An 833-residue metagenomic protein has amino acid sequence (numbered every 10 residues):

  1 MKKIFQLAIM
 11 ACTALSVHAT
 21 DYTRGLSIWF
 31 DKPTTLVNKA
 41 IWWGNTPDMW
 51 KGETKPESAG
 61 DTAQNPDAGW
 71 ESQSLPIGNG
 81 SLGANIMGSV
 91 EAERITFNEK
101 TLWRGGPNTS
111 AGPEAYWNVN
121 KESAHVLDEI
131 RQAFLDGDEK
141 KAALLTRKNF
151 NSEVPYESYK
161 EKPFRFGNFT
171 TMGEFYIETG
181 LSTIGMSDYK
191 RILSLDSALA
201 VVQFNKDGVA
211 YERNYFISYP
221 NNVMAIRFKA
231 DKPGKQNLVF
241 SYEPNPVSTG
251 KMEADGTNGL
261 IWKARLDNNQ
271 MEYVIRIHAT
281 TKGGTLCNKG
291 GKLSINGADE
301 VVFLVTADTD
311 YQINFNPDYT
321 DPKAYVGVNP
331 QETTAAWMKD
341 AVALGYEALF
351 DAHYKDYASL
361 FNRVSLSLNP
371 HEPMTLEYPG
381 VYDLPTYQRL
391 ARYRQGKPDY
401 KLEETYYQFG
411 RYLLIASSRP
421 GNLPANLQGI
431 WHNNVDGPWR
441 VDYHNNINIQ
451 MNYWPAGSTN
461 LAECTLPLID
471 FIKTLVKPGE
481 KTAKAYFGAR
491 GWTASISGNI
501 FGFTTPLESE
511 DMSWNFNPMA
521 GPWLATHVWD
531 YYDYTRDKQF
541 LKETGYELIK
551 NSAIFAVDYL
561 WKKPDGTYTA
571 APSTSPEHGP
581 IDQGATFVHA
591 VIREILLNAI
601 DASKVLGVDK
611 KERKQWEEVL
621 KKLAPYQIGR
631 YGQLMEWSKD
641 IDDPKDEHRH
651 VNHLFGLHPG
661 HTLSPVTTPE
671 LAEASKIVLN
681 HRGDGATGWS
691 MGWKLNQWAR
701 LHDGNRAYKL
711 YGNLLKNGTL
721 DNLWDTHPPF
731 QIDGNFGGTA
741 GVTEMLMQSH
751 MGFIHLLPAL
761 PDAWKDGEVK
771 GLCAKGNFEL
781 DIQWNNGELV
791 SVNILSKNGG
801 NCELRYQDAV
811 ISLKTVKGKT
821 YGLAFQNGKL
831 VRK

Functional and structural regions predicted by a protein language model:
M1-T20: Bacterial Sec-dependent N-terminal signal peptides
T20-M512, D530, K550, I554-A556 (+6 more regions): Aromatic-residue-lined binding/catalytic grooves and analogous aromatic/hydrophobic interfacial grooves in multimeric
W431, N448-I449, A571-P576, E594-A599 (+3 more regions): Short acidic (Asp/Glu) and glycine-rich catalytic loops that position anionic groups and cofactors
N446-G457, P518-W529, F587-L597, N652-H661 (+2 more regions): Well-ordered alpha-helical segments within folded domains of soluble proteins
W529-R536, F540, T544, S552-K562 (+3 more regions): Non-catalytic carbohydrate-binding regions of carbohydrate-active enzymes
N551-V605: Acidic/histidine-rich catalytic neighborhood
